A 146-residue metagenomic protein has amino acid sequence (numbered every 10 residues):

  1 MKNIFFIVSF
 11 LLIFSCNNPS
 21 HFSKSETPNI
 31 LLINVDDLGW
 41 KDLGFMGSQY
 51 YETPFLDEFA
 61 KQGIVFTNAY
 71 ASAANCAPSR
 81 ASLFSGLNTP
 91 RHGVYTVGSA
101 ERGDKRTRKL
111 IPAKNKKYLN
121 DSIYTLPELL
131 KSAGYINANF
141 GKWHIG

Functional and structural regions predicted by a protein language model:
K2, C16-G146: Formylglycine-dependent sulfatase
I4-I13: Sec-dependent N-terminal signal peptides
